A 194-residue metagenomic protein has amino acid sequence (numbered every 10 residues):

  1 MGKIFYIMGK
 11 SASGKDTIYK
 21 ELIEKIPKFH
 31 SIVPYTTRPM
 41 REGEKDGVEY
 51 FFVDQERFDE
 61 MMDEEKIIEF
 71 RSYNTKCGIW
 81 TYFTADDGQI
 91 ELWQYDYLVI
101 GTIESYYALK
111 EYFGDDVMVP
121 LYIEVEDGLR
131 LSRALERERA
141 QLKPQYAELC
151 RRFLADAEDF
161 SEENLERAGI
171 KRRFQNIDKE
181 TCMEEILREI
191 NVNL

Functional and structural regions predicted by a protein language model:
I7: Hydrophobic anchor at the beta1->P-loop junction of P-loop NTPases
K10: P-loop (Walker A) phosphate-binding loop of NTP-binding proteins
K15-D16: Walker A/P-loop
K28-R41: Short beta-strand-centered segment that lines the nucleotide-binding/catalytic pocket of NTP-utilizing
R38-Y97, G101-I103: ATP-dependent small-molecule kinase phosphotransfer cores that center on conserved nucleotide phosphate-binding segments
D96-T102, F113-R137: Conserved phosphate-donor/acceptor-positioning beta-strand/loop module used by diverse small-molecule
R139-I190: Small-molecule kinase domains that catalyze NTP-dependent phosphoryl transfer to phosphate-bearing small molecules
